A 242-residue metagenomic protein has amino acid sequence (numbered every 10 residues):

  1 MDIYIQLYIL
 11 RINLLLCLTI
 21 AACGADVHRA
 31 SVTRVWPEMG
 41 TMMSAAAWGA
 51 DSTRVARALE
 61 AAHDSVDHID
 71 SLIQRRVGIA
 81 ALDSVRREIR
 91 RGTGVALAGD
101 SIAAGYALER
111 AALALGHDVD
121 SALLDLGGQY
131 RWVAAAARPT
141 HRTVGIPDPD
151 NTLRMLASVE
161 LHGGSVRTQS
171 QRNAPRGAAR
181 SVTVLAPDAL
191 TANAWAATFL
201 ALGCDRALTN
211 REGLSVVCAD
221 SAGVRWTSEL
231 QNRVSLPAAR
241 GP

Functional and structural regions predicted by a protein language model:
D2-I9, C17, A22-P242: Mature catalytic core of soluble alpha/beta enzymes
